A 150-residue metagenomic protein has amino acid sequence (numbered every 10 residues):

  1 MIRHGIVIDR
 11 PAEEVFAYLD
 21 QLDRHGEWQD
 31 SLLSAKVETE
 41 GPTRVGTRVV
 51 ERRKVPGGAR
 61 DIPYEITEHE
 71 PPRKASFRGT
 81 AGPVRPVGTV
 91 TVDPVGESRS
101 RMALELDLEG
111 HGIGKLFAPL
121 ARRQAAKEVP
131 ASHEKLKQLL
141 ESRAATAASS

Functional and structural regions predicted by a protein language model:
M1-E40, R44, S150: Hydrophobic ligand-binding cavity/cleft-lining segments
H4-I6, V37, I62-E68, G79 (+2 more regions): Hydrophobic/aromatic beta-strand elements that line small-molecule binding cavities or substrate pockets in beta-rich
I8, R53, L106-L108: Hydrophobic beta-strand positions in extracellular immunoglobulin-like domains
R10-A12, H69-P72, V95-E97: Short loop segments at secondary-structure junctions
E13-F16, P130, E134: Amphipathic alpha-helical segments that line or abut small-molecule/effector binding pockets and mediate allosteric
G26, K36-P83, R101, A131-S150: Glycine-rich portal/gate segments that line the openings of hydrophobic small-molecule binding cavities
R78-A131, Q138, A147-S150: Beta-strand/loop substructures that line and gate deep hydrophobic ligand-binding cavities in soluble
